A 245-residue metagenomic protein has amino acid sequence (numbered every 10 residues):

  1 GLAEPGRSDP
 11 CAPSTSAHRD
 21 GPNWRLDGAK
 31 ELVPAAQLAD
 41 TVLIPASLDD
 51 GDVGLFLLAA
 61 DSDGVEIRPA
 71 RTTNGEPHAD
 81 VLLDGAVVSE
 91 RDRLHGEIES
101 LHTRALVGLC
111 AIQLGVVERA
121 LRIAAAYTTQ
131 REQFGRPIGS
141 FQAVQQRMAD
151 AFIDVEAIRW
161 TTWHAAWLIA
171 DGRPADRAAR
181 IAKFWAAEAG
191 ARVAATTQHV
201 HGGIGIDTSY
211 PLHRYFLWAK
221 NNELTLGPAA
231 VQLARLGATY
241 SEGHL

Functional and structural regions predicted by a protein language model:
G1, A29-V65: A short core secondary-structure module
G1-R7: A short, Trp-centered hydrophobic/proline-enriched beta-strand micro-motif
A17-H18: A structural signal for short hydrophobic beta-strand segments in well-ordered beta-sheet cores
L26-G28, F56, V81-L83, V117 (+4 more regions): Buried hydrophobic positions in well-ordered alpha/beta secondary-structure cores of metabolic enzymes
V65-E156: Glycine-rich beta->alpha junctions and the first turn(s) of the following alpha-helix
L114, E118-L121, M148-A151, V155-I158 (+4 more regions): Alpha-helical transition-metal enzyme core signature, strongest for iron centers
A125, T129-R136, F152-W185, H199-H201 (+1 more regions): C-terminal helix-coil-helix/basic helical segment that borders enzyme active sites and/or dimer interfaces and provides
G203-L245: Glycine-rich phosphate/cofactor-binding loops in nucleotide/flavin-utilizing enzymes
